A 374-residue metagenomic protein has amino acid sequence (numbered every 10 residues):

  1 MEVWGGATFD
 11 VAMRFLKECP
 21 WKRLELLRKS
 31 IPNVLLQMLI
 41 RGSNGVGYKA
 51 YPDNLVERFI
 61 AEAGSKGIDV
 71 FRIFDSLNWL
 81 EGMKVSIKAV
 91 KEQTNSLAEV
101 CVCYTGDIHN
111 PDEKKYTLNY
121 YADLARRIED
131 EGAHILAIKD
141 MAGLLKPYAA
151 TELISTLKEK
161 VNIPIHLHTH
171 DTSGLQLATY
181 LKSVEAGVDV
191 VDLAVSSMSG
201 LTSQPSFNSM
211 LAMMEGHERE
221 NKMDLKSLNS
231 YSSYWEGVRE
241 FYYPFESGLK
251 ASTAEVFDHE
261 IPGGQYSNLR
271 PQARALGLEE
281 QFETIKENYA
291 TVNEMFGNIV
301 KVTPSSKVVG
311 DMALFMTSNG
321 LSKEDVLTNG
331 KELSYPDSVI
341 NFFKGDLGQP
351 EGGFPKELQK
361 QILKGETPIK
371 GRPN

Functional and structural regions predicted by a protein language model:
M1-F9, M13-L35, G45-L167, Y180-V188: Alpha/beta enzyme core
E2-V11, G248-V256, E260-N374: Terminal or standalone catalytic/regulatory effector modules within metabolic enzymes and repeat proteins
W21-R28, E57-A61, I87, A122-R126 (+8 more regions): Predominant activation on well-ordered alpha-helical scaffold segments within soluble catalytic domains
L36-Y48, Y116, G132-K146, S173-T179 (+1 more regions): Electropositive, surface-exposed helix/loop patches at the edges of structured domains that serve as adaptable
G106-I108, S173-G174, S197-T202: Short gly/pro/ser/thr-enriched loop/turn and capping motifs at secondary-structure boundaries
D171-S196: Small-aliphatic-rich amphipathic alpha-helix that forms the alpha element of a beta-alpha
A178, S203, L211-M214, N221-L278: Core active-site phosphate/anionic-ligand binding loop and the adjoining beta-turn-alpha structural block in enzyme
D192-E215: Catalytic or ion-translocation cores adjacent to nucleophile or general acid/base/metal-coordination motifs in diverse
